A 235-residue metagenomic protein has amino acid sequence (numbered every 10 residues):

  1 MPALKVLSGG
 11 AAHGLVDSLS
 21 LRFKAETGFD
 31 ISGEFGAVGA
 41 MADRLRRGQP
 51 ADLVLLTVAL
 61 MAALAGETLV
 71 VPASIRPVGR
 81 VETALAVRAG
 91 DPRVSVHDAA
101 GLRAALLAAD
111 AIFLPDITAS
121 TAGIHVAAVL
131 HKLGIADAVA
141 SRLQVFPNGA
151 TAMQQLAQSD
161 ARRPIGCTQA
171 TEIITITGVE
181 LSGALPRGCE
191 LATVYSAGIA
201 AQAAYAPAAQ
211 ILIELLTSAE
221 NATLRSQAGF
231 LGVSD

Functional and structural regions predicted by a protein language model:
M1-E34, G39, D43, R47-Q49 (+5 more regions): Exported/periplasmic ABC-transporter solute-binding proteins
D52-L53: Phosphopantetheine-dependent thiolation modules in NRPS/PKS and related acyl-activating systems
